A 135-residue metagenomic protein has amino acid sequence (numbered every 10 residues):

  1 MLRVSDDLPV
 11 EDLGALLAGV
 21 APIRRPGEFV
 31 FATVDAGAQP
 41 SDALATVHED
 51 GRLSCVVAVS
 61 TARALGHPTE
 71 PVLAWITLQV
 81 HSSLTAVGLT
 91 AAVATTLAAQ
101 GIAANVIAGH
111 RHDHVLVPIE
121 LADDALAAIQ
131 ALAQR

Functional and structural regions predicted by a protein language model:
M1-T96: Regulatory modules associated with amino-acid/nitrogen control
D42-L44, G101-V106: A short linear hydrophobic-aromatic micro-motif
A58-A62, P118-D123: Helix N-cap motif at beta-to-alpha junctions
P68-T69, A125-A133: Short amphipathic alpha-helices in soluble, non-transmembrane regions that often serve as interface/regulatory elements
E70, V106-I107: Short, flexible turn/loop "capping" segments at secondary-structure junctions
A74-I76, Q100-I102, D113: Generic beta-strand structural signal
T96, Q100-I102, A128-L132: Generic non-transmembrane alpha-helical segments
A108-H112, V117, L121: Structural preference for solvent-exposed beta-strand-turn elements and adjacent flexible terminal/loop segments within
